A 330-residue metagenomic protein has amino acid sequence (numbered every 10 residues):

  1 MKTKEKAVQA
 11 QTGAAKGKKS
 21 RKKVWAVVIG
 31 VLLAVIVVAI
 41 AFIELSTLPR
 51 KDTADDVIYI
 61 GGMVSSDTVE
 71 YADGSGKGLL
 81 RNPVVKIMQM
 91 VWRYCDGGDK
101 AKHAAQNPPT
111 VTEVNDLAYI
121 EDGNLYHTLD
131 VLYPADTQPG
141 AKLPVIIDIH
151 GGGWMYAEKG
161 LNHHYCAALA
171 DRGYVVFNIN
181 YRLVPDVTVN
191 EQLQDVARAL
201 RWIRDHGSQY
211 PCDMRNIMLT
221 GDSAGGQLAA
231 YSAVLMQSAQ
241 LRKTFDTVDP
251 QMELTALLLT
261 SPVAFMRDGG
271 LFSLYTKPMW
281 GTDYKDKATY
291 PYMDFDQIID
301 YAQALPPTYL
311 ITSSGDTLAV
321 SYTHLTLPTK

Functional and structural regions predicted by a protein language model:
M1-K23: N-terminal Lys/Arg-rich, disordered targeting/topogenic segments
K22, G30-L325: Alpha/beta-hydrolase superfamily serine-hydrolase fold, recognizing
T326-K330: A short, hydrophobic C-terminal helix/tail in secreted or cell-surface proteins
